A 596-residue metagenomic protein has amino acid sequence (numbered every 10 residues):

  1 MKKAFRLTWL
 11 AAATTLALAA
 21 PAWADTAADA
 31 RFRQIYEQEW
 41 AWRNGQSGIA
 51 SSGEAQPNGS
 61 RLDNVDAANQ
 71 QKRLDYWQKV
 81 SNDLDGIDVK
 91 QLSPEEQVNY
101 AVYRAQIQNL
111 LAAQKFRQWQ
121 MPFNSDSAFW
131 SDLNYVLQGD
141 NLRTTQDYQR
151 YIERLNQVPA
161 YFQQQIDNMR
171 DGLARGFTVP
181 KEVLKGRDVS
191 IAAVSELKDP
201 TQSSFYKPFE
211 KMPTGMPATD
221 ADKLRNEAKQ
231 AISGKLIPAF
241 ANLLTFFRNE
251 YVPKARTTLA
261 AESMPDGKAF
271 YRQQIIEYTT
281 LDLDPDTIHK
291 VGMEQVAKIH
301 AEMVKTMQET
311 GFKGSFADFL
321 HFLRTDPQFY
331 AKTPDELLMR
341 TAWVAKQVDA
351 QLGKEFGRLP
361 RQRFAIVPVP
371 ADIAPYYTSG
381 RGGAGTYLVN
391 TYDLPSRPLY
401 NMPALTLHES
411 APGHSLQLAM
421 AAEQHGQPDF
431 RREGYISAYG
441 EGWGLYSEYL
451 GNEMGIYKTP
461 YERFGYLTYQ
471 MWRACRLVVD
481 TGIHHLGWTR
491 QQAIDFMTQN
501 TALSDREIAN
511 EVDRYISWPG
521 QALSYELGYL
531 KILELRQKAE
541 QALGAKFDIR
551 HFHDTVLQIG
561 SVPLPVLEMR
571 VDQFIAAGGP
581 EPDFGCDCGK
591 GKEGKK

Functional and structural regions predicted by a protein language model:
M1-L10: Bacterial N-terminal signal peptides that target proteins for export
A19-P21: N-terminal signal peptide c-region/cleavage motif recognized by signal peptidases
A24-K596: N-terminal maturation segment of proteins
